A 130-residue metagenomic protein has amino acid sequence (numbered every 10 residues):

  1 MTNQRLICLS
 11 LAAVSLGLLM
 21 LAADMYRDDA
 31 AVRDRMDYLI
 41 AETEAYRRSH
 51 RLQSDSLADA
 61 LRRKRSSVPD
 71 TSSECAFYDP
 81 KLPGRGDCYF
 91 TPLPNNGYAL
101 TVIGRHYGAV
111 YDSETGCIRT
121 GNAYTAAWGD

Functional and structural regions predicted by a protein language model:
M1-R5: Positively charged n-region of N-terminal signal peptides that target proteins for export
I7-A22: Hydrophobic membrane-insertion alpha-helices, especially the h-region of bacterial N-terminal signal peptides
M20, D24-R27, Y78: Short, flexible coil/linker segments at or flanking structured domains
M25, D29, P92-D130: Short, surface-exposed interaction loops/tails
M25-M36, H50-Q53: Membrane-proximal amphipathic alpha-helices that sit immediately adjacent to an N-terminal transmembrane/signal-anchor
E44, R48-G108: Extracellular/periplasmic head regions of type IV pilus-like filament subunits
